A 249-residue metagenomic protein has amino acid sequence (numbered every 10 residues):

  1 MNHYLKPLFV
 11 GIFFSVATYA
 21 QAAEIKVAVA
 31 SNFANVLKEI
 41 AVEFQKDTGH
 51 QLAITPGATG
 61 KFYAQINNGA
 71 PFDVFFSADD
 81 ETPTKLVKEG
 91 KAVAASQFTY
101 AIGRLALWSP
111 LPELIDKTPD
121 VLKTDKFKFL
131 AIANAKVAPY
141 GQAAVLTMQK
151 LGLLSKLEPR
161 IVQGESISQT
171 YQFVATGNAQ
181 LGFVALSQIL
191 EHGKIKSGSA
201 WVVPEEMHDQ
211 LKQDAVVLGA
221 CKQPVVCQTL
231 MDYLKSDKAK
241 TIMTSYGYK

Functional and structural regions predicted by a protein language model:
M1-H3: N-terminal secretory signal peptides that target proteins for export/translocation
K6-A17: Bacterial N-terminal signal peptides
F13, D47-T48: Recognition helices and adjacent regulatory flanks at domain boundaries
A22-D47, A53-P56, G60-A70, S77-D80 (+3 more regions): Exported/periplasmic ABC-transporter solute-binding proteins
A95: Short active-site loop at a secondary-structure junction that contains or immediately precedes the catalytic residue(s)
